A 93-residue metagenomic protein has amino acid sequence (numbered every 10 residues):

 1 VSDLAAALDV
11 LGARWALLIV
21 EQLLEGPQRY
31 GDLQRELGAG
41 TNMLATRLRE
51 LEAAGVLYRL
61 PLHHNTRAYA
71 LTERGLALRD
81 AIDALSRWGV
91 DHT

Functional and structural regions predicted by a protein language model:
S2-M43: N-terminal helix-turn-helix DNA-binding core of bacterial DNA-binding proteins
A5-A6, S86-T93: HhH-family (HhH-GPD) DNA N-glycosylase catalytic core used in base-excision repair
G12, H63-L85: Basic, amphipathic "hinge/linker" alpha-helix immediately C-terminal to the N-terminal HTH DNA-binding motif
R47: Residues within the DNA-recognition helix of helix-turn-helix
G55: Glycine-centered, phosphate/nucleic-acid-interacting loop/turn motifs that mediate DNA/RNA or nucleotide
R59: Short beta-strand "wing" residues that participate in macromolecule-binding interfaces
